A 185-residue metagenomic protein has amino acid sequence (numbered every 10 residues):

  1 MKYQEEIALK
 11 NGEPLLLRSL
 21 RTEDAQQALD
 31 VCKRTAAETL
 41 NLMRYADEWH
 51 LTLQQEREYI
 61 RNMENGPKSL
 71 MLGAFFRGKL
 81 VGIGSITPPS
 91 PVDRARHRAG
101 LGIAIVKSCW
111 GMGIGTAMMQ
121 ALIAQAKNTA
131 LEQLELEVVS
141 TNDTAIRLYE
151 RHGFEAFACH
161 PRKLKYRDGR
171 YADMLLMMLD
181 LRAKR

Functional and structural regions predicted by a protein language model:
M1-E13, I103, D168-R185: Terminal substrate-recognition subdomain of acyl/acetyltransferases
E13-L15, R77-I83, A172: Glycine-rich phosphate/pyrophosphate-binding loop shared by adenosine-nucleotide-utilizing enzymes
L15-A28: A short beta-loop-alpha structural element at the N-terminal edge of CoA-dependent acyl/N-acetyltransferase catalytic
S19, D30-D47: Helix-loop element at the rim of GNAT/NAT acetyltransferase active sites that forms part of the acceptor-substrate
E48-H97, G102-S108, Q125, D180-A183: Acetyl-CoA-dependent GNAT
C109, G113-A121: Conserved acetyl-CoA pyrophosphate-binding loop and the N-cap/start of the following alpha-helix in GNAT-like
M119, A126-E137: Conserved GNAT acetyl-CoA-binding A-motif
Q133-V138, E150, E155-R170: Conserved catalytic-core motifs of GNAT/GCN5-like acyltransferases
